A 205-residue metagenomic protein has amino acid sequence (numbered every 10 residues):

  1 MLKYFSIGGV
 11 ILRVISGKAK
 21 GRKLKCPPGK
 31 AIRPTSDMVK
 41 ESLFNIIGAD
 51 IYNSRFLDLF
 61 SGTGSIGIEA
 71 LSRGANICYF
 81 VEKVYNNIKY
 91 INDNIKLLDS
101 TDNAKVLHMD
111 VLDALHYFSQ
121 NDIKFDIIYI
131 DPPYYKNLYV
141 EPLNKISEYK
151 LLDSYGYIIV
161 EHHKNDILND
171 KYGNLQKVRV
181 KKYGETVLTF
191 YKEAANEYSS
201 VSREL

Functional and structural regions predicted by a protein language model:
M1-L205: Class I S-adenosyl-L-methionine-dependent methyltransferase catalytic core
